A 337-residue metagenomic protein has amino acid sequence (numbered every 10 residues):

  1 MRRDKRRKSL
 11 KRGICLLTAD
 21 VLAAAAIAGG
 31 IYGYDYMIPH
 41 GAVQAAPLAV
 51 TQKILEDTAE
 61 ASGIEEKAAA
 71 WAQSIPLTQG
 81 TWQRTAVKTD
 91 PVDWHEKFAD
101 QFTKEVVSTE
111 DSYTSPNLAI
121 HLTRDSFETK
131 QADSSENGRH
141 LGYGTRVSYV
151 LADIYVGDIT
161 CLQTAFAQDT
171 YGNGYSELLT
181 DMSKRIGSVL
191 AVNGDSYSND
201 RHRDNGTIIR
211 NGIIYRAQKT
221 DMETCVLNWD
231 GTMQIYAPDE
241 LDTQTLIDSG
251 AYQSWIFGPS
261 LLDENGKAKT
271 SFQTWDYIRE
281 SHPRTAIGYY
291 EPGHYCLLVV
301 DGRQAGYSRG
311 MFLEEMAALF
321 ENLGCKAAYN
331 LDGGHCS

Functional and structural regions predicted by a protein language model:
R2-A217, T224, Q234: Zymogen propeptides
T145, S183-R185, Q218-K219, N228 (+2 more regions): Extracellular/periplasmic catalytic domains that process cell-envelope and extracellular macromolecules
V150-I154, E223-L227, T285-Y289, H335-S337: Short beta-strand scaffold segments in enzyme catalytic cores
I159, S196-N199, D276, G302-A305 (+1 more regions): Solvent-exposed loop/turn segments at secondary-structure junctions within structured extracellular/periplasmic domains
F166-Y171, E240-T243, V300-A305: Short, solvent-exposed aromatic-acidic interface loops
V189-N193, T224-V226, Q234, G288 (+2 more regions): Structural recognition of the beta-strand scaffold that forms the well-ordered cores of secreted hydrolase catalytic
Y197-I278: Active-site-adjacent helix-turn-beta-strand microarchitecture at beta-sheet edges that either contains or buttresses
N265-K326: Domain-core and long-helix interface of multi-subunit machines
